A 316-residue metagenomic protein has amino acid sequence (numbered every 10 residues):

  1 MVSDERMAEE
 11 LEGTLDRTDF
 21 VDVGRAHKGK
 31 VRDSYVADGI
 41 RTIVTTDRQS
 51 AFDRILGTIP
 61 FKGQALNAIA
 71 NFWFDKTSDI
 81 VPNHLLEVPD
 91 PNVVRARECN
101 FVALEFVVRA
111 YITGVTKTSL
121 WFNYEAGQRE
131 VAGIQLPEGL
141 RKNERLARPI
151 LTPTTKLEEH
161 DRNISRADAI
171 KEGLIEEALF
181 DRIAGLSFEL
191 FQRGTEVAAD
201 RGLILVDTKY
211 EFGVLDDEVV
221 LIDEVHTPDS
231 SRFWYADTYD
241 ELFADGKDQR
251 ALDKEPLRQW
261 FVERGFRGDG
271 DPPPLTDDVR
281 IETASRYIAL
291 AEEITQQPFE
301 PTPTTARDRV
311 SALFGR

Functional and structural regions predicted by a protein language model:
V2-T154, R267-P274, D278-R316: Active-site loop/lid in soluble adenylation, ligation, and acyl-transfer enzymes
P89-N92, A198-L215: A short glycine-rich, hydrophobically flanked beta-strand micro-motif that places a catalytic Asp/Glu for divalent metal
V107, L205-K209, L221: A structural signal for short, well-ordered beta-strand segments and their strand-loop junctions that often border
L146-E177: A short mid-domain helix/strand-loop element embedded in enzyme catalytic domains that forms or borders the active-site
I175-V206: A long amphipathic alpha-helix within ATP-dependent nucleotide-binding catalytic cores
Y210-K254: Catalytic activation segment of kinase domains across protein kinase-like and atypical kinase folds
D245-D277: C-lobe/activation-segment region of protein kinase-like
